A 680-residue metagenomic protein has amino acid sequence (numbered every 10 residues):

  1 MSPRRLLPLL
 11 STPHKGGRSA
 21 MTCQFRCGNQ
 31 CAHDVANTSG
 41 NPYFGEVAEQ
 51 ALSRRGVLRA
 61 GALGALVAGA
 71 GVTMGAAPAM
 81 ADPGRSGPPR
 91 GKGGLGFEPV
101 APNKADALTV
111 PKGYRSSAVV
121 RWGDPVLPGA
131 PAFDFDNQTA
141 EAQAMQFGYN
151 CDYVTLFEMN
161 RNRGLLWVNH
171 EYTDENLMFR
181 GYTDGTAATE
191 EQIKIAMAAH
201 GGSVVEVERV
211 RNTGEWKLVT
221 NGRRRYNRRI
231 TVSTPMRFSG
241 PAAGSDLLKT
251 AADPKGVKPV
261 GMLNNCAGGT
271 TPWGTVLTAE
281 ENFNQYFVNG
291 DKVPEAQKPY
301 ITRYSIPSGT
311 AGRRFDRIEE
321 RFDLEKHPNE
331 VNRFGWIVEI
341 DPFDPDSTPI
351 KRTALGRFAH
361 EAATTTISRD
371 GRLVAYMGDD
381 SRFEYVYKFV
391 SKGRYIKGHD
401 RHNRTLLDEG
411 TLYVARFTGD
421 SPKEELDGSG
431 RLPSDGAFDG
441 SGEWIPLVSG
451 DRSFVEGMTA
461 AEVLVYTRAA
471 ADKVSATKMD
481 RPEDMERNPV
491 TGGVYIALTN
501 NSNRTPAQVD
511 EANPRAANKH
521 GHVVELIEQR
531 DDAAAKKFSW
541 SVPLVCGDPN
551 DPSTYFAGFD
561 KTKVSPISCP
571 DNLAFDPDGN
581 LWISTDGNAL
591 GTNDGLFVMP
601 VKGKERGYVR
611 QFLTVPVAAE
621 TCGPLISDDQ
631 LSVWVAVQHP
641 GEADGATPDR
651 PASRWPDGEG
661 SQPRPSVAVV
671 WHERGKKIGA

Functional and structural regions predicted by a protein language model:
M1-L52: N-terminal secretory signal peptides
Q50, G56-D82: N-terminal export signals
G91-P272, T278-N284, P294-A296, Y300-D341 (+8 more regions): Long, well-ordered hydrophobic secondary-structure segments characteristic of membrane-embedded and membrane-proximal
A105-R121, G129-A142, T213-R224, R228-G256 (+5 more regions): Blade-edge beta-strand/turn elements of extracellular beta-propeller and related beta-sheet repeat scaffolds
A142-L156, P254-A267, K473-D484, F559-A574 (+1 more regions): Signature of short aromatic-glycine-proline-rich micro-motifs recurring in repeat-based ectodomains
E158-R161, T271-P272, I367-D370, P489-V490 (+2 more regions): Residue-level detector of Asp-centered blade-edge/turn motifs that repeat once per structural unit in beta-propeller
E190-A196, H200, T213-R228, E384-A470 (+8 more regions): Beta-propeller fold recognition
T562-K602: Loop/turn-rich, solvent-exposed surfaces of beta-rich toroidal or solenoidal domains
